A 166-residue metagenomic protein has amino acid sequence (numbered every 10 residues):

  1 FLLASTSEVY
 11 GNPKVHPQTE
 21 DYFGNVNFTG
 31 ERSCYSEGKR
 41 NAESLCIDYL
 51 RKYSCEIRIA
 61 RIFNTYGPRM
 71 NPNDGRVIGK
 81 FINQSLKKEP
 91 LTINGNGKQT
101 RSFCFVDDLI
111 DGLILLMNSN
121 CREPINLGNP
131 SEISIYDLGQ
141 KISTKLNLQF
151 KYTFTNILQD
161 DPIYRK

Functional and structural regions predicted by a protein language model:
F1, P13-K14, S54-E56, P90 (+2 more regions): Active-site loop of short-chain dehydrogenase/reductase
L2-A4, A60, F81: Hydrophobic structural elements of the Rossmann-like NAD(P)H-binding subdomain that define the short-chain
S5-T6, R61-I62, N129: A secondary-structure boundary/capping signal
E8, G67, K98: Alpha/beta-hydrolase active-site loop signature
E8-I59, M70-D74: Catalytic helix-loop patch of NAD(P)-dependent Rossmann-fold dehydrogenases
G11-P13, R69, I135, D161-P162: A short beta-to-alpha transition loop/helix N-cap that caps and shapes the active-site region
T19, N64, N83-K166: C-terminal substrate-binding subdomain of Rossmann-fold SDR/epimerase-dehydratase oxidoreductases
R40-I47, G79-I82, I110-D111, Y136: Conserved active-site helix of classical SDR/Rossmann-fold NAD(P)-dependent CH-OH oxidoreductases
